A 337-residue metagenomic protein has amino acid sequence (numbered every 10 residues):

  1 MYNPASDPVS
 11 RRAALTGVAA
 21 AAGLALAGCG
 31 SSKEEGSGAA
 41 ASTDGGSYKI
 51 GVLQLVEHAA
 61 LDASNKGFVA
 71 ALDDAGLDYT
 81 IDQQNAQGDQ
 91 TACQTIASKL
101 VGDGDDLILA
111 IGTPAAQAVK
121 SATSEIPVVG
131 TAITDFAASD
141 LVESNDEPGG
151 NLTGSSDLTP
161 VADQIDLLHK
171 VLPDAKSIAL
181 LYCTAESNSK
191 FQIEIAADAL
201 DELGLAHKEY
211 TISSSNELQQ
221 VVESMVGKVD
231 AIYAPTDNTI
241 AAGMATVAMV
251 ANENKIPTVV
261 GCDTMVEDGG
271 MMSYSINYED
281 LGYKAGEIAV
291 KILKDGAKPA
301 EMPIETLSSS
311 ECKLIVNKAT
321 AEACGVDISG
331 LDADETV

Functional and structural regions predicted by a protein language model:
M1-V9, G17-A27: N-terminal secretory signal peptides
C29-A41: Bacterial lipoprotein signal-peptidase II cleavage site
Y48-V69, A75, D82-A92, A185-S189 (+2 more regions): Extracytoplasmic "Venus flytrap"
I50, Q54, F68, T153-L200 (+2 more regions): An alpha-beta-alpha
Q83-E143, D237-N252, I256, V260-G261: Beta-alpha junction/loop-to-helix N-cap segments that form part of ligand/metal-binding clefts
F136-S177, N277-A297: Hydrophobic alpha-helical segments within soluble ligand-binding/sensing domains
S187-I256, C262: Pocket-lining segment of extracytoplasmic ligand-binding domains
M265-V316: Flexible loop/turn connectors
